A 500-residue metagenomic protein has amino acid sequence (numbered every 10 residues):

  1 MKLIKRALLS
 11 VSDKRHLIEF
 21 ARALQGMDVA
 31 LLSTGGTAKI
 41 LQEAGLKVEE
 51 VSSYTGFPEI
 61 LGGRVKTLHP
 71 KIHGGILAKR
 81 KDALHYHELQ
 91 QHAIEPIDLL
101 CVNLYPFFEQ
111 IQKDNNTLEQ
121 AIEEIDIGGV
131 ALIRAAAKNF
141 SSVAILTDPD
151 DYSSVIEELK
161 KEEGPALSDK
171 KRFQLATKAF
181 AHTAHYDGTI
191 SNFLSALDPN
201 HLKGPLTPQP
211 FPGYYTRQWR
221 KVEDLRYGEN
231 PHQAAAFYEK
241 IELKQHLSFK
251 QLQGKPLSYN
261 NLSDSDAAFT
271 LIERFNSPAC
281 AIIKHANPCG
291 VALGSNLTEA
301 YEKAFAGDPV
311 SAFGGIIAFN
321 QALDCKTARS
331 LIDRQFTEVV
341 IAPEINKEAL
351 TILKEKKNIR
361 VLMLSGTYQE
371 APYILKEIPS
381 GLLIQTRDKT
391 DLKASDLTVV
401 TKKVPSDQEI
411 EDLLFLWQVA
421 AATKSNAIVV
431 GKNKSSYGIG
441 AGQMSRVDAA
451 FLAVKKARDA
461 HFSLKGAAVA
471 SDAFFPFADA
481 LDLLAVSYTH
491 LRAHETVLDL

Functional and structural regions predicted by a protein language model:
M1-L32, T37-V51: N-terminal glycine-/serine-/threonine-rich phosphate-binding loop
K2-I4, T67-H73, F108-N116, A137 (+5 more regions): Gly-rich Lys/Arg/Thr-decorated short loops/hinges at beta-loop-alpha junctions or inter-strand turns that position
G36-F107: Glycine-rich nucleotide/cofactor/substrate-binding loop typically near the N-terminus or early in the first domain
V102-Q120, I127, A131-A166, L392-T401: A short, charged helix-loop
D150-E158, E162-R387, E409-V419, T423-A427: Active-site loops and adjacent core secondary-structure elements that bind or stabilize anionic groups
V291-D308, Y437-A478: Glycine- and Gly-Pro-enriched alpha-helical subdomains that act as flexible, kink-prone "lid/hinge" or packing modules
T489-T496: Conserved small/polar residues in nucleotide/adenosyl-binding loops
